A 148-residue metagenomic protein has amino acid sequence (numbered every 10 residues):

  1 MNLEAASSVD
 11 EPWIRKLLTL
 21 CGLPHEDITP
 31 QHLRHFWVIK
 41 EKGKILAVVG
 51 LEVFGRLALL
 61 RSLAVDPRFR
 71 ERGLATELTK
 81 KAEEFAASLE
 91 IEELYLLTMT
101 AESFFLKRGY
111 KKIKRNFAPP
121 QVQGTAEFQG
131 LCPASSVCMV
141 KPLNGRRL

Functional and structural regions predicted by a protein language model:
N2-W13: A short beta-loop-alpha structural element at the N-terminal edge of CoA-dependent acyl/N-acetyltransferase catalytic
E11-L46: Active-site rim helix/loop that mediates acceptor-substrate recognition in acyltransferases
V38, K44-E52, L57-A64: Conserved beta-strand in the GNAT
V65, E71-E84, L96: Conserved acetyl-CoA-binding loop-helix of GNAT-fold acetyltransferases
M99-E127: Conserved active-site alpha-helix within GNAT-family acetyltransferase domains
A118-L148: C-terminal "cap" of GNAT-fold acetyltransferases
